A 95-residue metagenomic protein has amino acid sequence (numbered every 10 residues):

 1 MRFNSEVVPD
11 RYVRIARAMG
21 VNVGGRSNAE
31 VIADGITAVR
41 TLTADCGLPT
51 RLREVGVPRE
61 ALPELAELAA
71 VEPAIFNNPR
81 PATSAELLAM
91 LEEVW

Functional and structural regions predicted by a protein language model:
M1-A61: Gly/Pro-rich interdomain helix-loop hinge
P58-W95: Short, amphipathic C-terminal "tail helix"
